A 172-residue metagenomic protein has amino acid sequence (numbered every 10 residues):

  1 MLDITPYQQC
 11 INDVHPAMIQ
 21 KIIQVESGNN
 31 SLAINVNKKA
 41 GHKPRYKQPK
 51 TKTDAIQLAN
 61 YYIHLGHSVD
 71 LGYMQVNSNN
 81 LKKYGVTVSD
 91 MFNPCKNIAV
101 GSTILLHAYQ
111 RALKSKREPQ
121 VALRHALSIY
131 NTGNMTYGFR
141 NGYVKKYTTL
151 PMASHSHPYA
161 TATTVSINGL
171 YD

Functional and structural regions predicted by a protein language model:
M1-M18, G28-S31, R45-D172: Non-catalytic cell-wall polysaccharide-engagement segments
I34-G41: Early exported N-terminus immediately downstream of N-terminal targeting peptides
